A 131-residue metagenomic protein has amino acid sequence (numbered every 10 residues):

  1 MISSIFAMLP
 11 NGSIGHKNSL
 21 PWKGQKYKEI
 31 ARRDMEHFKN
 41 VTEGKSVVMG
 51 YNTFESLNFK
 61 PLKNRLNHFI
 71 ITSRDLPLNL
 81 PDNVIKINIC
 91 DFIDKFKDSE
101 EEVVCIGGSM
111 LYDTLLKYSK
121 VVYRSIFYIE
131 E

Functional and structural regions predicted by a protein language model:
M1-E101, L111-R124, I129: N-terminal nucleotide/polyanion-binding subdomain common to many enzyme families
